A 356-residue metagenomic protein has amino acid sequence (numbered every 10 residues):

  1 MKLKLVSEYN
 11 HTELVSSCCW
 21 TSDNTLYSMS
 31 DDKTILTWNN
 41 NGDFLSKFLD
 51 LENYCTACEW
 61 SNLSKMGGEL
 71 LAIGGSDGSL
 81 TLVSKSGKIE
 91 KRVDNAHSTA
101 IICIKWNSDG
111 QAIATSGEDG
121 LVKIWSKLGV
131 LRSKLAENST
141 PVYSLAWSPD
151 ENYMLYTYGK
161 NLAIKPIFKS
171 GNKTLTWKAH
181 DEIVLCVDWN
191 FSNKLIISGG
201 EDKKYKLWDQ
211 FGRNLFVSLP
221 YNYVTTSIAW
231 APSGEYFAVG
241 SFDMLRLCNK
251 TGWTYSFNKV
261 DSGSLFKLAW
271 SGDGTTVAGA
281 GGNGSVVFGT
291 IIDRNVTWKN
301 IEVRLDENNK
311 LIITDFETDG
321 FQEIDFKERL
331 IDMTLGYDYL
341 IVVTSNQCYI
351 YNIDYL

Functional and structural regions predicted by a protein language model:
M1-T12, T314-D325: A short helix->beta-strand "capping" segment at the edge of beta-propeller domains
E8-V15, L49-T56, D94-I101, A136-V142 (+4 more regions): WD40/WD-repeat beta-propeller blade N-cap
C18-N24, E59-G68, K105-G110, A146-E151 (+5 more regions): Loop/turn segments within WD40 beta-propeller blades
M29-D32, G74-D77, T115-D119, Y156-K160 (+4 more regions): Conserved strand-to-loop turn within each blade of WD40 beta-propeller repeats
L36, T81, K123, A163-K165 (+5 more regions): WD40 beta-propeller blade core
V277-G279, N300-L305, I312, D332-T334 (+2 more regions): Short beta-strand elements that form the blades of beta-propeller/WD-repeat-like and other beta-sheet-rich scaffold
